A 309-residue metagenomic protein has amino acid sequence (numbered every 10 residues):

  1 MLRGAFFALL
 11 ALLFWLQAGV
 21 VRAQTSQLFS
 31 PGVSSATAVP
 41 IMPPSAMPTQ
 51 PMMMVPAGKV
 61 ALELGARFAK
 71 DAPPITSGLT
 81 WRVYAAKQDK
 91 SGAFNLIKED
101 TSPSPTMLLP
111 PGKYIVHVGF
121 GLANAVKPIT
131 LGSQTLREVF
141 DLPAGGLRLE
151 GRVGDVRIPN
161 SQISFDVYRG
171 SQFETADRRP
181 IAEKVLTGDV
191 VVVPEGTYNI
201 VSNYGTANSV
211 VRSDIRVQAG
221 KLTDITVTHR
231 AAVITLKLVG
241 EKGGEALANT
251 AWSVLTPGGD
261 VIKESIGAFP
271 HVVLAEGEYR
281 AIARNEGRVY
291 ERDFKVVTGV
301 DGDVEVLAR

Functional and structural regions predicted by a protein language model:
F7-Q17: Bacterial N-terminal signal peptides
Q17-A23: Sec/Tat signal peptide C-region and signal peptidase I cleavage site
Q24-P48, D100-T101, F120-P143, G205-T228 (+1 more regions): Structured interaction patches on ligand/partner-binding surfaces of diverse proteins
V60-P73, L147-D155, V233-K242: A short, amphipathic beta-strand motif
L62, G78-Y84, Y114-V116, L142 (+7 more regions): Short, structured motif recognition centered on aromatic/hydrophobic residues
K70-D89, D155-T175, E241-D260: Short, ordered, surface-exposed loop/turn motifs in non-cytosolic proteins
A86-P103, Q172-T187, T256-A268: Short, acidic Ser/Thr/Gly-rich low-complexity loop/linker segments typical of extracellular and cell-surface proteins
D100-I115, F120-L122, K184-N199, Y204-A207 (+2 more regions): Short Pro-Gly-centered beta-turn/loop motif in secreted/extracellular proteins
